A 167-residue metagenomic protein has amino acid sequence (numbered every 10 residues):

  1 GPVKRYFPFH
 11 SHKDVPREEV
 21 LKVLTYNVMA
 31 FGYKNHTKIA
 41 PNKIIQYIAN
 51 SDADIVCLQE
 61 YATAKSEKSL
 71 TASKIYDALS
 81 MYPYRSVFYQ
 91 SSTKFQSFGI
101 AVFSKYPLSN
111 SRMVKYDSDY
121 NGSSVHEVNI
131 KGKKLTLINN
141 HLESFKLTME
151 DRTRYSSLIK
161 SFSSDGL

Functional and structural regions predicted by a protein language model:
P2-E18, N35, A49, D54-D151: Structured beta-strand-rich core segments of catalytic domains in phosphoester-bond hydrolases
V20, T25-P41, A62-K65, K146-L167: Acidic/histidine-rich helix-loop elements that form or flank divalent-metal/phosphate-binding sites at the catalytic
K22, K43, A78-S80: A general marker of short, structured functional hotspots
A40-I44, T71: Amphipathic coiled-coil/heptad-repeat helices and related helical stalk/stem segments that mediate oligomerization
